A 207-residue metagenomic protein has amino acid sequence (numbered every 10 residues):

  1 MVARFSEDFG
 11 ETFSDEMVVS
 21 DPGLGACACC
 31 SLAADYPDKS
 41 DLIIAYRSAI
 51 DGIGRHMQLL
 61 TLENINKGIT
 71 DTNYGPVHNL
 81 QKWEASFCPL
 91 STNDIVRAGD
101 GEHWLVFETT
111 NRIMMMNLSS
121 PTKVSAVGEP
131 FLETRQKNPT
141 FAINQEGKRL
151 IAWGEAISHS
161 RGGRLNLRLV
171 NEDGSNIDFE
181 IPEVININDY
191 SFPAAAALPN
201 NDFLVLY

Functional and structural regions predicted by a protein language model:
M1-Y207: Extracellular, repeat-based ectodomains that mediate carbohydrate processing or recognition
